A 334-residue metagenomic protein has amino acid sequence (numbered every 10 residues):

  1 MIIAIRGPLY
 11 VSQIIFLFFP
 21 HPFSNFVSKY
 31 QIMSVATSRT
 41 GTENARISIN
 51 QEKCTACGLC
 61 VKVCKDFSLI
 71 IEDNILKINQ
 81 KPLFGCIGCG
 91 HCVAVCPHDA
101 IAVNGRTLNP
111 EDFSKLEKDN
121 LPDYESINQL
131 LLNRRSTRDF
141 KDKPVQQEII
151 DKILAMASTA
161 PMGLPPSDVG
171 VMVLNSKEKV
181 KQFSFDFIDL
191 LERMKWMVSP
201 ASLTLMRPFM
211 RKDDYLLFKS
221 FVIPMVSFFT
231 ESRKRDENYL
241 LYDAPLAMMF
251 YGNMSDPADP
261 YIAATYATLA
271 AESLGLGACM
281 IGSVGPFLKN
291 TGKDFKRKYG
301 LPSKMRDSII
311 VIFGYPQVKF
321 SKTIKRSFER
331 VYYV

Functional and structural regions predicted by a protein language model:
A4-L9, F18-V334: Acidic, surface-exposed loops and disordered segments
